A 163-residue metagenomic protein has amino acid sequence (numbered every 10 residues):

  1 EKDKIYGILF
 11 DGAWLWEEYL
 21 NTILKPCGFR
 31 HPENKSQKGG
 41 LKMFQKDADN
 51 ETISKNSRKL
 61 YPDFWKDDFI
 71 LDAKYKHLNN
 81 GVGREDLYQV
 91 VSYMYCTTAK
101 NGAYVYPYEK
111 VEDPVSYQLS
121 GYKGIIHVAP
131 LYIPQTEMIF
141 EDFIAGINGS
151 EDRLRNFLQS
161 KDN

Functional and structural regions predicted by a protein language model:
D3-N163: Catalytic core segments in nucleotide and nucleic-acid processing enzymes
